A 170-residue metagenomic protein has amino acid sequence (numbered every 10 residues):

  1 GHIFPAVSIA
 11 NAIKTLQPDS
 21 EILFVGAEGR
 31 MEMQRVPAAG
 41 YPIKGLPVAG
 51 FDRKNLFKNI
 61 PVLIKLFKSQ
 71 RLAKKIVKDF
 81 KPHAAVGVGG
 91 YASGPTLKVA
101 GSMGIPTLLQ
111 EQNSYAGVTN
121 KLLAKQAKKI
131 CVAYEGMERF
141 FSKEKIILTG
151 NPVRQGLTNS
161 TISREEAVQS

Functional and structural regions predicted by a protein language model:
G1, V36, G89, S114 (+1 more regions): Residue-level signature of catalytic and energy-coupling elements of molecular machines, predominantly ATP/GTP-dependent
H2-K14: Short amphipathic alpha-helix
P5, V25-E28, V88, E111-Q112 (+1 more regions): Replace "coordinates the UDP/GDP/TDP-sugar" with "coordinates nucleotide-activated sugar donors
N11, Q34, K98, N120-K121: Alpha-helical segments flanking ligand/cofactor-binding loops in enzyme cores
T15-K65, Q70, K143, I147-R154: Conserved nucleotide-sugar phosphate-binding/catalytic loop shared by glycosyltransferases and other
M31, P42, G101-V168: Active-site-proximal region of nucleotide-activated glycan assembly enzymes, centered on histidine/acidic-rich loops
P61-K78, S160, R164-E166: Glycine-rich, highly charged phosphate/nucleotide-binding loops
L72-V86, A92-L108, K121-Q126: Glycosyltransferases and closely related glycan-assembly transferases that use nucleotide-activated donors
